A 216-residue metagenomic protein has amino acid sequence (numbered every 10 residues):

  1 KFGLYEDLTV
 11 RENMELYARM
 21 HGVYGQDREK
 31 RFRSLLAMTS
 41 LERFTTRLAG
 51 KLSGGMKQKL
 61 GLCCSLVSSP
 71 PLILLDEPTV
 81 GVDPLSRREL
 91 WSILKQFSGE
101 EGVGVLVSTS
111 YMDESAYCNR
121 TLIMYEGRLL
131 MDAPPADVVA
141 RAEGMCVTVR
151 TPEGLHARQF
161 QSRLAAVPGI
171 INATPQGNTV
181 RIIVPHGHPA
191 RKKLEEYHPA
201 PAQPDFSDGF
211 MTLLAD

Functional and structural regions predicted by a protein language model:
E15, R19-G22, Q26-F44: Conserved ABC ATPase "signature" region
L48-L52: Conserved ABC ATPase signature
L62: Hydrophobic anchor residue at the start of the ABC signature
I73-D76: Catalytic Walker B motif of ABC-type/P-loop ATPase nucleotide-binding domains
R88-E101: Helical segment within the ABC ATPase nucleotide-binding domain
